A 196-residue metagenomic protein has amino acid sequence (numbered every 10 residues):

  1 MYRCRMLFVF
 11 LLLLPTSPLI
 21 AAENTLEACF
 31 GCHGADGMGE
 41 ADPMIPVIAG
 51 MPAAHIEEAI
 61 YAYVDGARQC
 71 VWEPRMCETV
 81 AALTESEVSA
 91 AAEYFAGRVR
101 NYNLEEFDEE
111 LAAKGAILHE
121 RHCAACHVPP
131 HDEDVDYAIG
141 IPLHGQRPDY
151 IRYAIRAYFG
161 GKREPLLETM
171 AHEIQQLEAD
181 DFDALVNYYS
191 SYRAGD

Functional and structural regions predicted by a protein language model:
M1-R5: Positively charged n-region of N-terminal signal peptides that target proteins for export
M6-T16: Bacterial N-terminal signal peptides
L19-M38, F107-P130, D180: Sequence/structural segment immediately N-terminal to covalent heme-attachment motifs in c-type and related
A35, G66-A67, G97-N101, P129 (+2 more regions): Generic structural signal for alpha-helix termini and adjacent loop/cap motifs
A35-D36, W72-R75, P129, L167-M170 (+1 more regions): Residue-level hotspots at or immediately adjacent to binding/recognition sites across diverse folds
G37-Q69, C77-A82, A116, V128-F159: Gly/Gly-Pro-rich "capping" loops immediately C-terminal to redox-active cysteine motifs in periplasmic/lumenal
Y61, D65-E106, L111-A113: Mid-chain, structured segments of secreted extracytoplasmic proteins
V80-N103, D149, E173-D196: C-terminal capping alpha-helices of c-type cytochrome domains
